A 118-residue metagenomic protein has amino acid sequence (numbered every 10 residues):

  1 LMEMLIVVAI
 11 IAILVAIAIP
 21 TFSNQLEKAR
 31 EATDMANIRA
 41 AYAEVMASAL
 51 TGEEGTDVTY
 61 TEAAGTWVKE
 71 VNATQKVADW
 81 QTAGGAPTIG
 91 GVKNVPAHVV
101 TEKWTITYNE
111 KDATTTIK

Functional and structural regions predicted by a protein language model:
L1-S23: N-terminal single-pass transmembrane signal-anchor helix
L26: DNA major-groove recognition helix of helix-turn-helix
R30-E54: Membrane-proximal N-terminal amphipathic helix
M46-K118: Periplasmic/extracellular, small/polar-rich flexible segments of pilin-like filament-forming proteins
